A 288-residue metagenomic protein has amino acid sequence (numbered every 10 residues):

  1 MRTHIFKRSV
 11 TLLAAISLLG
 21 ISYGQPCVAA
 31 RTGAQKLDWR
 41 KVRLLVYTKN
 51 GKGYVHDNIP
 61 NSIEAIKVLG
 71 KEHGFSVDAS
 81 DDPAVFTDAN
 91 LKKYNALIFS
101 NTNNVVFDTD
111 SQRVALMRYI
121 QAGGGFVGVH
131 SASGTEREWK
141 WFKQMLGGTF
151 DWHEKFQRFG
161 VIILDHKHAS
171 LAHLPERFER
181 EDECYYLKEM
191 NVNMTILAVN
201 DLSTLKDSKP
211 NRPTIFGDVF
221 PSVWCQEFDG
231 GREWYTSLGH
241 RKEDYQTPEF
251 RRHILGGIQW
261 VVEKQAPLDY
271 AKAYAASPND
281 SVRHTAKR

Functional and structural regions predicted by a protein language model:
M1-F6: N-terminal secretory signal peptides that target proteins for export/translocation
S9-S22: Bacterial N-terminal signal peptides
C27, T32-V42, A65-V68, E72-F75 (+4 more regions): Extracellular ligand-binding/catalytic regions of CAZymes and related secreted enzymes and adhesion modules
L44-T48, L91-E136: Short alpha-beta junction capping motif
N50-G53, P83-V85, T102-V106, F126 (+3 more regions): Solvent-exposed loop/turn segments at secondary-structure junctions within structured extracellular/periplasmic domains
G51-E64: Glycine- and acidic-residue-enriched helix-capping/strand-helix junction motifs
I63-K67, R113-M117, W139: Extracytoplasmic/secreted envelope proteins and their assembly/folding machinery, especially bacterial periplasmic
G148, H153-G230: Catalytic beta-strand/loop cores that center a nucleophilic Ser/Cys/Thr and support acyl-enzyme chemistry
